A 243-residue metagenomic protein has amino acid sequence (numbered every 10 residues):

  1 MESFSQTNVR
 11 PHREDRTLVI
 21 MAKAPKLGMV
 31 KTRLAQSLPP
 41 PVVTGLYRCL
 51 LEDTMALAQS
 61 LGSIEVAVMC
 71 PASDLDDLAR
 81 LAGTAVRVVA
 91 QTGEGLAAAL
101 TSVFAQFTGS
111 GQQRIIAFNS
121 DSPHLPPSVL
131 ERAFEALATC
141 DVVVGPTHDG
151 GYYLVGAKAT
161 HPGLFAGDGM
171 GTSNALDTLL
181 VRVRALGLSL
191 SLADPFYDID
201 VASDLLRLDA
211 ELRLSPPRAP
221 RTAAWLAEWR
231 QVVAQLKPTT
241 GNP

Functional and structural regions predicted by a protein language model:
M1-R33: N-terminal nucleotide-binding beta1-loop-alpha1 segment
F4-Q6, V181-P243: Conserved alpha/beta core of the MobA/IspD/sugar-nucleotide pyrophosphorylase nucleotidyltransferase superfamily
L46-S63: A short, N-terminal amphipathic alpha-helix
Q59, I64-R87: Acidic donor-binding segment of Leloir-type glycosyltransferases
R80-I115, T172: Short phosphate-binding loop-to-helix
F118: Catalytic metal- and UDP-sugar-binding loop of GT-A-like glycosyltransferases, i.e., residues flanking the conserved
P123-D149: Conserved donor-nucleotide/metal-binding helix-loop-beta segment in metal-dependent transferases, i.e., the alpha-helix
H161-R182: Short, glycine-/small-residue-rich phosphate/pyrophosphate-handling segment
